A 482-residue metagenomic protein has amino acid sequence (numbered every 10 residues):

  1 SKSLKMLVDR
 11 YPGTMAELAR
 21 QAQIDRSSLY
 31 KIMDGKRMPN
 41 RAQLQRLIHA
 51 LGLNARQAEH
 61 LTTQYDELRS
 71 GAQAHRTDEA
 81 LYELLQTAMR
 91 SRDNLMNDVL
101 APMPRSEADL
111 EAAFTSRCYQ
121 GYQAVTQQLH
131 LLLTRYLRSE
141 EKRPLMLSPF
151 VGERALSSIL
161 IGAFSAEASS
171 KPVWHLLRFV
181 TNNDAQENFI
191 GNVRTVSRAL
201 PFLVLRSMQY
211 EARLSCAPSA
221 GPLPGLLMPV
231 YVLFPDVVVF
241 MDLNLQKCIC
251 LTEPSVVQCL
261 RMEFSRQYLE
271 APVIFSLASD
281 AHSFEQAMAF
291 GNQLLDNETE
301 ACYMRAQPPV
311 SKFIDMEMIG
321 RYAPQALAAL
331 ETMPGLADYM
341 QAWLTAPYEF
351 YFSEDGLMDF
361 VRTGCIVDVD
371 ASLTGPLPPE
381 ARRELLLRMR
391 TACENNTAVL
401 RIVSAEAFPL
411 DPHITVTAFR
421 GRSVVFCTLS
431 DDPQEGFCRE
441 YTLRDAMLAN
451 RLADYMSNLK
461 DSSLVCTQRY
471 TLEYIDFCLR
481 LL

Functional and structural regions predicted by a protein language model:
S1, A42-Q45, H49-S106: Short amphipathic recognition helices of helix-turn-helix/homeodomain-type DNA-binding modules
S1-A16: A short, Lys/Arg-rich alpha-helix, primarily the initiator
L4, L18-A19, L29-I32: Conserved hydrophobic/aromatic packing and binding residues within compact polymer-binding modules
P12-T14, P39-A42: Residue-level signal for the short linker/turn that defines the boundary of a DNA-recognition helix
T14-R20, L47: Short alpha-helical "recognition helix" segments of helix-turn-helix
Q23-P39, R46-I48, T63-D66: Recognition helix of helix-turn-helix/homeodomain-like DNA-binding domains that insert into the DNA major groove
T115-C466, L472-R480: Hydrophobic protein-protein interaction segments
